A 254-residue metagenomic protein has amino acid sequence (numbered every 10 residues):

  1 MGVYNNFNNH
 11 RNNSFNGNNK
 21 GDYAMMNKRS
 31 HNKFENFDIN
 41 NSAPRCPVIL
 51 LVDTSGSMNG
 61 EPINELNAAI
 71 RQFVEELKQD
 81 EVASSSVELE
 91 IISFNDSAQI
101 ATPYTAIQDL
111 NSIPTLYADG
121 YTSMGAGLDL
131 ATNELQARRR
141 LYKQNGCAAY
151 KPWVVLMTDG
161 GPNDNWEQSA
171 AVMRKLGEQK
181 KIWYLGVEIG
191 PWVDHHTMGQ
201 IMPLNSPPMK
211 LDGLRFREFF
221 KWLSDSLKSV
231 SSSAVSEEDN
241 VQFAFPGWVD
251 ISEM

Functional and structural regions predicted by a protein language model:
G2-I49, S55-N64, K78, R139-Q144: Acidic, polar low-complexity linker/tail segments
N41-T102, W153-M157: Von Willebrand factor
S55, S169-K175: Mixed-charge (Asp/Glu-Lys/Arg
E81-V82, R174-I182: Arginine/glycine-rich "motif VI" loop of SF2 helicases in the C-terminal RecA-like domain
S85-T115, H195-P203: Short beta-strand-loop
Q99, N111-Y150, D164, W183-T197 (+1 more regions): Von Willebrand factor
Y150-P162, A170: Extended, charged alpha-helical interaction scaffolds
G186-D250: Von Willebrand factor A/integrin I-like adhesion domains
